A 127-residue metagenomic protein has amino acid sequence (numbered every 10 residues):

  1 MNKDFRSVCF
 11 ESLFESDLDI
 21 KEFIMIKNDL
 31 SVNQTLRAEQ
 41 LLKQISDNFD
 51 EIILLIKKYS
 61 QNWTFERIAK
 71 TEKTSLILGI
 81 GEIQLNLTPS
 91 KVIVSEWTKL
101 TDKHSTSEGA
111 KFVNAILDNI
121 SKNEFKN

Functional and structural regions predicted by a protein language model:
M1-A110, N114-N127: N-terminal interaction/assembly modules
